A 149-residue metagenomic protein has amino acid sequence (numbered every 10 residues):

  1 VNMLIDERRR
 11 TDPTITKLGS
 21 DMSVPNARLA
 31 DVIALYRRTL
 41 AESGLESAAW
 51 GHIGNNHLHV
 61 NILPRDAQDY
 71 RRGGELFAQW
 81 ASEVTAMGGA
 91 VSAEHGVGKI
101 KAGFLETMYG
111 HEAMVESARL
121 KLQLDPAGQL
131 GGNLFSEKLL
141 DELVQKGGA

Functional and structural regions predicted by a protein language model:
V1-E75, Q79, E83, M87: C-terminal substrate-recognition/cap domain of FAD-linked oxidoreductases
E46-H52, M87-G96, L130-N133: Flexible, glycine/charged-enriched surface loops at secondary-structure junctions
I53-H57, G96-G103, K138: Small/polar glycine-rich anion-binding or flexible loop at a beta-alpha turn
F77-V115: C-terminal structured "cap/appendage" subdomains that terminate the fold
A102-A149: Activity-critical C-terminal alpha-helical subdomain
